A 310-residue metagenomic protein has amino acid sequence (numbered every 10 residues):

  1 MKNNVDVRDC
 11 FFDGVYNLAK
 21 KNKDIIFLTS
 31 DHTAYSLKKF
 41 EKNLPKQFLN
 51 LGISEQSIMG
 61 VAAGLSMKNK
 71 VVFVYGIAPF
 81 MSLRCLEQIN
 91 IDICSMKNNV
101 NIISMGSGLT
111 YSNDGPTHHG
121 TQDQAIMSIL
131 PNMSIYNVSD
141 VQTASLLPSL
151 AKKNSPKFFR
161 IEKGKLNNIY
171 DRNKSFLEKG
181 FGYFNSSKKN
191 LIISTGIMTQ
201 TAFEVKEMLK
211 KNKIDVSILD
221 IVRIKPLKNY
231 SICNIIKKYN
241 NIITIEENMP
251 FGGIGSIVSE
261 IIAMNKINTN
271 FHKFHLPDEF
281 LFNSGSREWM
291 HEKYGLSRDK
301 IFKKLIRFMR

Functional and structural regions predicted by a protein language model:
M1-R160, K165: Thiamine diphosphate
D9, K21-N43, Y111-S112, R160-R310: Thiamine diphosphate
